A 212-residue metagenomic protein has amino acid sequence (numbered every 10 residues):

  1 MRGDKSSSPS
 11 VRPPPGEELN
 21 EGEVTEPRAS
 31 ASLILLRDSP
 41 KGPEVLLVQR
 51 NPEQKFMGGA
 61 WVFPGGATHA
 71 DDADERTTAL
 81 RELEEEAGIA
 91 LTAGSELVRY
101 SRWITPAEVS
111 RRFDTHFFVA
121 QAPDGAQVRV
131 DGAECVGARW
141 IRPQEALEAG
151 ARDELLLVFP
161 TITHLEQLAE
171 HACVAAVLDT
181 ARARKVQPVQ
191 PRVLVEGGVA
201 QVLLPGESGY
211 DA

Functional and structural regions predicted by a protein language model:
M1-C135, R139-A212: N-terminal leader/linker segments that precede catalytic domains of diphosphate-processing enzymes
